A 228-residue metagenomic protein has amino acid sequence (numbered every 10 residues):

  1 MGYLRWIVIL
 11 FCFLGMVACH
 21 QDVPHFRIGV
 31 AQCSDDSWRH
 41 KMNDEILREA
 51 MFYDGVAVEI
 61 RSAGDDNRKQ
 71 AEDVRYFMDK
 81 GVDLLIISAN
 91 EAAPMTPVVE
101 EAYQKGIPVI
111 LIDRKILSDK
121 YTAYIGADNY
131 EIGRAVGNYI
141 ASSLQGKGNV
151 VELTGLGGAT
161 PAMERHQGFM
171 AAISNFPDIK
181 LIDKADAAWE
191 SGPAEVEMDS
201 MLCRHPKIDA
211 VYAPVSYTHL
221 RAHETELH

Functional and structural regions predicted by a protein language model:
M1-I7: Bacterial N-terminal signal peptides that target proteins for export
V17-A18: C-terminal motif of bacterial Sec signal peptides marking the signal peptidase cleavage site
A31-N43, E59-K69, N90-E91, R114 (+4 more regions): Hinge/beta->alpha junction and helix N-cap segments in small-molecule ligand-binding domains
D44-I60, S174-P177: Signal peptide-proximal N-terminal region of secreted/periplasmic/extracellular or secretory-lumen proteins
R68-G81, A194-K207: Short, well-structured alpha-helical segments in soluble
A92-E131, S142, N149, G155: Flexible loop/hinge segments that line or gate small-molecule binding clefts
H219, E224-H228: Single conserved hydrophobic/aromatic residue that forms the stacking wall/gate of nucleotide- or nucleobase-binding
